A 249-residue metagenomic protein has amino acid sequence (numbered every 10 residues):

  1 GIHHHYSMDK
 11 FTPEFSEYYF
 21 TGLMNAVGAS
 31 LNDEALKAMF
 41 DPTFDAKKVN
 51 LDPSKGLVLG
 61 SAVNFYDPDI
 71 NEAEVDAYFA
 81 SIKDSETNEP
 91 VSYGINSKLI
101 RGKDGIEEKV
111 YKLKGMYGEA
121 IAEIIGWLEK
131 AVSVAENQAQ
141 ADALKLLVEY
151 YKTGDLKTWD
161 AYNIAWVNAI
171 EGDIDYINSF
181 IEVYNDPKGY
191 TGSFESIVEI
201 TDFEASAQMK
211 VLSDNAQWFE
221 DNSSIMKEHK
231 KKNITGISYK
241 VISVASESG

Functional and structural regions predicted by a protein language model:
G1-D67: Solvent-exposed N-terminal domain segments of exported/luminal and surface proteins
P42-G249: Fold-level signature of zinc-dependent metallopeptidase catalytic domains
